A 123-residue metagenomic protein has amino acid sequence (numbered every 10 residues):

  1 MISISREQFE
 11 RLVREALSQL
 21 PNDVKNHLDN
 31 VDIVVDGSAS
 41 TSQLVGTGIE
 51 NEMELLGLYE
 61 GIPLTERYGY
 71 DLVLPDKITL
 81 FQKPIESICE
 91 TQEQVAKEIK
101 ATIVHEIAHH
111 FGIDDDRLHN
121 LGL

Functional and structural regions predicted by a protein language model:
M1-E98, H110, D116-R117: Active-site rim/adjacent substrate-binding subdomains
E98-E106: Short alpha-helical catalytic segment bearing the HExxH-like zincin motif of zinc-dependent metalloproteases
D115-L123: C-terminal end-helix/capping segment
